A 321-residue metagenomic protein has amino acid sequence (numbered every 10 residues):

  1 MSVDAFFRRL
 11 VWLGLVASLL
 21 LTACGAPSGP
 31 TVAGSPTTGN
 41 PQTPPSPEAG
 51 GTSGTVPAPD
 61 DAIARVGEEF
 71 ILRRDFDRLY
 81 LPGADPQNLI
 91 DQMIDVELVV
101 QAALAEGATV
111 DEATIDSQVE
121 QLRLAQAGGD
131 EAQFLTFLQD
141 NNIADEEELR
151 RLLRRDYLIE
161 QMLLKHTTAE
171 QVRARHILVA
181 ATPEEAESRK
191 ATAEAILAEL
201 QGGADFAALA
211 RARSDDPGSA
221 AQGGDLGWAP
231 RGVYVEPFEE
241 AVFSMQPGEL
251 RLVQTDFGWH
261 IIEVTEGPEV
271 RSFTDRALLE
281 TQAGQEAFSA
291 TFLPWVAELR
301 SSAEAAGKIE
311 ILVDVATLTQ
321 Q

Functional and structural regions predicted by a protein language model:
S2-V11: Bacterial N-terminal signal peptides that target proteins for export
L20-A23: C-terminal motif of bacterial Sec signal peptides marking the signal peptidase cleavage site
G25-I63, A132-T136, A207-R231, S272-Q321: A C-terminal, polar beta->alpha supersecondary segment
A26, G34-E148, R271: N-terminal targeting/tethering segments
T55, Q139-I143, R175, E236-P247: Cell-wall glycan
A62-V66, E249-T255: Short acidic-hydrophobic surface loop/beta-edge motif
I71-D95, R154-G202, D216-E236, I261-T291 (+1 more regions): Well-structured core secondary-structure elements of compact alpha/beta domains
